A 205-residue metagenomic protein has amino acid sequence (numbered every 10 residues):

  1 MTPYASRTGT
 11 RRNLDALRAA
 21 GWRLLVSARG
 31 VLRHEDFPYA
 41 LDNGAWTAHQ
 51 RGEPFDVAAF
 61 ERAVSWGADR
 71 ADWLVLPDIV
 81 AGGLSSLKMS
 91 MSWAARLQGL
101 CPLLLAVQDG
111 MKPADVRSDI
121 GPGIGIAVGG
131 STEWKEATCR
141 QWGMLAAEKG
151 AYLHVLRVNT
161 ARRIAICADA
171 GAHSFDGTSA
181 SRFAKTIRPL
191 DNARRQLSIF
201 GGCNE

Functional and structural regions predicted by a protein language model:
M1-M91, C203: Non-catalytic, usually N-terminal nucleic-acid engagement modules in DNA/RNA processing proteins
M1-T2, L97-L104, L145-L156: Short beta-strand/loop segments at the ligand-binding rim of alpha/beta enzyme cores
S6-T10, G44-W46, P77-A81, Q108-G110 (+3 more regions): Active-site beta-loop-alpha junctions enriched in small/polar residues
D42, L105, C167: Conserved, mostly hydrophobic/aromatic
W46, G130-T132, I166-L197: Glycine-rich phosphate-binding active-site loops on the catalytic face of alpha/beta enzymes
P54-A58, P113-D119, Y152-L153, N159-S174: Catalytic cores of alpha/beta
S85-S92, K112-G121, T138-W142: Distinct, well-ordered alpha-helical segments
I124-G129, K135-I164, D176: Glycine-rich adenosine-cofactor-binding loop
